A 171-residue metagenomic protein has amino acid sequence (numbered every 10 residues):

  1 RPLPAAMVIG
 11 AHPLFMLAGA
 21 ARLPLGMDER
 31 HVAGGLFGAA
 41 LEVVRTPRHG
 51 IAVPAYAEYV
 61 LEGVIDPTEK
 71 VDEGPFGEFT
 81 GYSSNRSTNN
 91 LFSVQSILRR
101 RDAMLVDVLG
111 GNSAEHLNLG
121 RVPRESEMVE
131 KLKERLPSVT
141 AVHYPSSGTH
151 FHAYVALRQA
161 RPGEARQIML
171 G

Functional and structural regions predicted by a protein language model:
R1-V8: Internal mixed beta-strand/loop scaffold within catalytic domains of large alpha/beta enzymes
A11-G171: Charged, compositionally biased interaction regions
